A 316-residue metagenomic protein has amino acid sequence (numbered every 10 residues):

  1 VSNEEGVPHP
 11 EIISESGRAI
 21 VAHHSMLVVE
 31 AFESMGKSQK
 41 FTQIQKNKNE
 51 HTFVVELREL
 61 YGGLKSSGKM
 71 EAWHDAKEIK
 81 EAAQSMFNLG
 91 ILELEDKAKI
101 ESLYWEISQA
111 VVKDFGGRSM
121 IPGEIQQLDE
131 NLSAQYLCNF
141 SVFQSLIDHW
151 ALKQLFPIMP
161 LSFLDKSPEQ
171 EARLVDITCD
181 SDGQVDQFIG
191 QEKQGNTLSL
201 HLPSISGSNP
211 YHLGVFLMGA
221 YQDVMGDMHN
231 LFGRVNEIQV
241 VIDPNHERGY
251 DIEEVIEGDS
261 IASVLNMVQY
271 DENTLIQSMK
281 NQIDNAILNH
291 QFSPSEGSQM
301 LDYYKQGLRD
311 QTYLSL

Functional and structural regions predicted by a protein language model:
S2-N3, V7, E11-L316: Charged (often Lys/Glu-rich) extended helix/loop segments that serve as interaction or gating elements
